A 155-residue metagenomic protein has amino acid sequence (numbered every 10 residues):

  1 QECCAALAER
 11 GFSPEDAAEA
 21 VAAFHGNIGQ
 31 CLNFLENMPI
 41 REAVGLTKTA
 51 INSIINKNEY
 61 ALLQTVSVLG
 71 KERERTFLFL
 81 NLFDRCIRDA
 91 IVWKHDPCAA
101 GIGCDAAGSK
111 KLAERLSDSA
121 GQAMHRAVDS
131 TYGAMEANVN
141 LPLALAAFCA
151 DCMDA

Functional and structural regions predicted by a protein language model:
Q1-L82, C86-D89, W93-A155: Charged, glycine-rich active-site and insertion segments that engage polyanionic ligands
